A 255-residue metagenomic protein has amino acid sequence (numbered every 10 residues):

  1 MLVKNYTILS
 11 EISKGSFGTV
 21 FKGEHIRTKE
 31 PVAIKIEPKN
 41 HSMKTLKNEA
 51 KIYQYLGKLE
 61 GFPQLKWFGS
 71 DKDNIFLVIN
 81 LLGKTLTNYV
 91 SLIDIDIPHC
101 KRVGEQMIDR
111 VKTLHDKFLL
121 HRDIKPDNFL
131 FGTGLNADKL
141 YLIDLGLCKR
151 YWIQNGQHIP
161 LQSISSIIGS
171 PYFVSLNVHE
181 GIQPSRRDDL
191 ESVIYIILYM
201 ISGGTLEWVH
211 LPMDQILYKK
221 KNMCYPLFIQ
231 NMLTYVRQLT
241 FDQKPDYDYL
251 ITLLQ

Functional and structural regions predicted by a protein language model:
L9-S16, V20: Protein kinase glycine-rich loop
T19, G23-K47: ATP-binding glycine-rich loop module of kinase domains
Q64-I75: Short beta-strand micro-motifs within the conserved protein kinase catalytic domain, predominantly in the N-lobe
L82-S91: Structural motif in protein kinase domains
V103-G104: Activation segment signature within eukaryotic-like protein kinase domains
H115-T133: Catalytic-loop of the protein kinase fold
L130-I168: Activation segment/activation loop of eukaryotic-type protein kinase catalytic domains
G134, L176-P226: Conserved C-lobe activation region of Hanks-type protein kinase-like domains
